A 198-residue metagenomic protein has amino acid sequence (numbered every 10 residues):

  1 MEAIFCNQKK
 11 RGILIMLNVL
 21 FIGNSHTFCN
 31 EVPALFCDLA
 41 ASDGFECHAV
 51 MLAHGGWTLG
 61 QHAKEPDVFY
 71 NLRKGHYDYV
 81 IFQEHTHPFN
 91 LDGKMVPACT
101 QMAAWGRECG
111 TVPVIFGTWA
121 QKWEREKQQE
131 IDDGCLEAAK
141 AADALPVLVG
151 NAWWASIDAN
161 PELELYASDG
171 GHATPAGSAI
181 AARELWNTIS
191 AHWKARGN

Functional and structural regions predicted by a protein language model:
M1-I15: Short, Lys/Arg-enriched N-terminal segments with co-localized hydrophobic residues within the first ~10-30 amino acids
L17-I22, H26-T100, K122: Conserved SGNH/GDSL esterase-like catalytic core that processes O-acyl groups on lipids and polysaccharides
I22, M51, E108, G117 (+2 more regions): Ligand-binding pocket scaffold of soluble enzyme catalytic domains
D38, P97-E108, E130-E137: Alpha-helical scaffolding segments of alpha/beta enzyme cores, especially the outer helices of TIM-barrel or partial
I81-E84, V112-T118: Short beta-strands and strand-loop turn motifs
A104-P113, A144: A short helix->loop->beta-strand "cap" motif at the edges of active sites that frequently abuts
G117-W123, K127: Short beta-alpha junction loops
R125-N198: Catalytic His-Asp segment of secreted/periplasmic serine-dependent ester chemistry enzymes
